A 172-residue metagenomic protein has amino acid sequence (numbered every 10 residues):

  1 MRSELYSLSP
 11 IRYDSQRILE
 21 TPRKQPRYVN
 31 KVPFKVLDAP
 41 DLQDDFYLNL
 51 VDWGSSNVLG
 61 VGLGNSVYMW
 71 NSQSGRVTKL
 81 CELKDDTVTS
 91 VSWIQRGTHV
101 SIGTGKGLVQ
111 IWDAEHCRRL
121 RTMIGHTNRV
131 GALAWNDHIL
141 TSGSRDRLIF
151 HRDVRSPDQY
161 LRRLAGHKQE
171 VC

Functional and structural regions predicted by a protein language model:
M1-D41: Intrinsically disordered terminal extensions that flank WD40 beta-propeller domains in eukaryotic WD-repeat scaffold
L37-D41, Q73, V77-K84, R119-G125 (+3 more regions): Short C-terminal beta-strands that terminate individual repeats in beta-propeller domains, predominantly WD40 blades
L37-G64: Beta-strand-rich domains and repeat architectures in extracellular enzymes and scaffolds, especially beta-propellers
Q43-D52, D85-W93, N128-W135, Q169-C172: Canonical WD40 repeat/beta-propeller blade segments in eukaryotic WD-repeat proteins
S56-N57, R96-T98, N136-H138: Short coil/turn segments that connect the beta-strands within blades of beta-propeller domains
G62-G64, I102-K106, S142-D146, V154: Conserved strand-to-loop turn within each blade of WD40 beta-propeller repeats
Y68-M69, Q110, R121, F150 (+1 more regions): WD40 beta-propeller blade core
